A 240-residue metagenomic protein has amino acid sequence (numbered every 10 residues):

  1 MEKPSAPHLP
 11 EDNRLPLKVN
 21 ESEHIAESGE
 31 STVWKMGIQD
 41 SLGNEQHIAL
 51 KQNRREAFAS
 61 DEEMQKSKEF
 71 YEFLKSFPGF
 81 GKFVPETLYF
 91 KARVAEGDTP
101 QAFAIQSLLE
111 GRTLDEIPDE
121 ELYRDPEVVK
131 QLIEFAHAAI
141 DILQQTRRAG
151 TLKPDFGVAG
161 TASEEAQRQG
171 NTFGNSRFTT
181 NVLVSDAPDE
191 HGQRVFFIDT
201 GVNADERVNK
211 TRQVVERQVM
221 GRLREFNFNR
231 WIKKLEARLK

Functional and structural regions predicted by a protein language model:
M1-E23: Juxta-kinase regulatory segment immediately upstream of eukaryotic protein kinase catalytic domains
E21-E23, E27-L74: ATP-binding glycine-rich loop module of kinase domains
Q39-Q46, F80, V94-P100, D186-R194: Short, solvent-exposed loop/turn segments that connect beta-strands within catalytic domains and beta-strand-rich
N53-A92, E127, T211, R217 (+1 more regions): A conserved alpha-helical element in kinase catalytic cores
K82-A136: Conserved structural core of kinase catalytic domains
R112-V195: Conserved kinase catalytic-core helix
I198-A204: Activation of the activation-loop gatekeeper triad in protein kinase-fold domains
E206-R238: Catalytic-core segments of enzymes that bind and process phosphorylated/nucleotide-bearing substrates
